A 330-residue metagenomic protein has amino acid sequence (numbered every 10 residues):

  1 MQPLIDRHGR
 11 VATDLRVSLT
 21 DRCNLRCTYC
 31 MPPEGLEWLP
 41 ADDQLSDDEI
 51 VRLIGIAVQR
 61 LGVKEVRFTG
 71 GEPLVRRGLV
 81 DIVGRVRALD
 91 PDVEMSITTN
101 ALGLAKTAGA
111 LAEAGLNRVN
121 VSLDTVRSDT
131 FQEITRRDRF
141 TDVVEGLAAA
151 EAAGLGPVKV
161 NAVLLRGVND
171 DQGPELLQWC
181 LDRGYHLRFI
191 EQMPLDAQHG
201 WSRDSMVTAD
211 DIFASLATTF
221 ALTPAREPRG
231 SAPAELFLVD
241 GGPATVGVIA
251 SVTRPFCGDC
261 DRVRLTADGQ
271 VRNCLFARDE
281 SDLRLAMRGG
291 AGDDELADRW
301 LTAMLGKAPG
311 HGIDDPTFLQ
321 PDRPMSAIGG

Functional and structural regions predicted by a protein language model:
M1-G70, L74-V93: Conserved alpha-helical substructure of the radical SAM core
M1-L15, Q178-D182, Q192-G330: Auxiliary Fe-S-binding modules of radical SAM enzymes
D14, S18, R67, K159 (+3 more regions): Conserved beta-strand segments that form the floor/walls of ligand-binding pockets within enzyme and binding domains
L25, S128-D129, P255, S281: Glycine-centered loop/turn positions within well-structured domains that cap or flank conserved ligand/cofactor-binding
R26, C30, R76, D129 (+3 more regions): Residues that scaffold the ATP/ADP-binding catalytic core of kinase and kinase-like folds
G35-P40, R127-I134, D196-G200, D282-R284: A short acidic, helix-capping loop that chelates divalent metal ions and anchors anionic groups
A41-L45, E49, T135-R139, V168 (+1 more regions): Alpha-helix N-cap and loop-to-helix initiation/capping positions
V51-R67, E72, R76-I190: Radical SAM/AdoMet-radical enzyme domain recognition
